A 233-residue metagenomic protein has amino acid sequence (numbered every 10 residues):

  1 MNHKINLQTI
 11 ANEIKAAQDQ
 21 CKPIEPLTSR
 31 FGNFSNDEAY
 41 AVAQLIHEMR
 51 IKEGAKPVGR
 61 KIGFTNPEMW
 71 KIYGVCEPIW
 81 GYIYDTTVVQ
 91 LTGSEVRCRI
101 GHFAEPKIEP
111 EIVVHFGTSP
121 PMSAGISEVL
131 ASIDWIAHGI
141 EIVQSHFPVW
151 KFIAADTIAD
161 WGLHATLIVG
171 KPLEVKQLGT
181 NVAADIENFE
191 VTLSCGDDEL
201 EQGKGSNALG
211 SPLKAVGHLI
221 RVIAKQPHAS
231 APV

Functional and structural regions predicted by a protein language model:
N2-S211, K225: Catalytic-core "active-site belt" of small-molecule-metabolizing enzymes, emphasizing His/Asp/Glu-rich regions
P212-V233: A conserved acidic, glycine/proline-rich C-terminal tail/linker
